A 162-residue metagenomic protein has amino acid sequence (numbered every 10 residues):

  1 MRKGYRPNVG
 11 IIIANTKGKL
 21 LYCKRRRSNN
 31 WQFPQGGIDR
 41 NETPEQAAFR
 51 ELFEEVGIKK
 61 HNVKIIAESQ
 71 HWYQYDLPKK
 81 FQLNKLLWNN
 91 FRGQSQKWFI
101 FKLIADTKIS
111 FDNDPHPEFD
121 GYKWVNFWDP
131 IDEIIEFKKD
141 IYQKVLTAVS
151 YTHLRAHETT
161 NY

Functional and structural regions predicted by a protein language model:
M1-L20, G37-R40: Conserved N-terminal beta-strand and adjoining loop/helix that marks the start of the Nudix/MutT-like hydrolase domain
A14-T16, R25, L103: Active-site beta-strand termini and strand-to-loop segments that position acidic
R27-N29: A conserved beta-turn-beta hairpin within the catalytic core of GNAT-like acetyltransferases that forms part
Q32-G36: A short gly/proline-enriched turn/hairpin at secondary-structure junctions
I38-E136: Unchanged
T152-T159: Conserved small/polar residues in nucleotide/adenosyl-binding loops
